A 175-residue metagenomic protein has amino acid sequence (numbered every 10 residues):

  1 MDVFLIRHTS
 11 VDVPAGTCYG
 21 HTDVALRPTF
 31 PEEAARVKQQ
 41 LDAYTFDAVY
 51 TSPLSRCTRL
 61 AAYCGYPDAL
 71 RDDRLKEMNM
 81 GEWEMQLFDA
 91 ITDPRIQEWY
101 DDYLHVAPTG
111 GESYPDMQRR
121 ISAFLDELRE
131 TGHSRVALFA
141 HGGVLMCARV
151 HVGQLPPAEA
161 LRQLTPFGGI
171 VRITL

Functional and structural regions predicted by a protein language model:
D2-H8, L138-F139: Short, hydrophobic/glycine-enriched beta-strand segments
R7-P67, E112: Active-site-proximal alpha-helix that buttresses catalytic centers in soluble enzyme cores
D42-T45, L128-S134: Glycine-rich phosphate-binding loop signature in dinucleotide/nucleotide-binding domains
T51-S52, R119, F139-A140: Short beta-strand scaffold positions
Y63, C147-H151: Active-site signature of alpha/beta-hydrolase-fold catalytic machinery across serine- and Asp/Cys-nucleophile hydrolases
C64-R120: Phosphate-handling substructures
S134-L145: A glycine-rich beta-strand to alpha-helix segment that forms a phosphate/ribose-binding loop at ligand/cofactor sites
L155-L175: Domain-level recognition of soluble alpha/beta enzyme cores, biased toward histidine phosphatases/phosphomutases
